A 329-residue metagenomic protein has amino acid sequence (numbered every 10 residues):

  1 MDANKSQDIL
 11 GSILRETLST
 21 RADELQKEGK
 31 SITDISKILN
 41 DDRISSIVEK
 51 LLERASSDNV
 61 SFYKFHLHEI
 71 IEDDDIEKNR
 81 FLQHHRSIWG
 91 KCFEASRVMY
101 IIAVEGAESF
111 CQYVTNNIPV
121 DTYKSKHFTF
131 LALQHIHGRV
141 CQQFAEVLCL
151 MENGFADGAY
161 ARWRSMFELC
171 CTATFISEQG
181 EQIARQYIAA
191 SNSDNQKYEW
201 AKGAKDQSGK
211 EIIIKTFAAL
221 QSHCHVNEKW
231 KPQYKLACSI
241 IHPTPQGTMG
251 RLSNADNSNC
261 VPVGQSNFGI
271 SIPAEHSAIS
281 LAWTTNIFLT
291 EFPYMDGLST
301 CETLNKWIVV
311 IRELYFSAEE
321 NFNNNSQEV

Functional and structural regions predicted by a protein language model:
M1-C141, E146-E168, A173-V329: A cross-kingdom marker of C-terminal helix-rich interaction/assembly modules
